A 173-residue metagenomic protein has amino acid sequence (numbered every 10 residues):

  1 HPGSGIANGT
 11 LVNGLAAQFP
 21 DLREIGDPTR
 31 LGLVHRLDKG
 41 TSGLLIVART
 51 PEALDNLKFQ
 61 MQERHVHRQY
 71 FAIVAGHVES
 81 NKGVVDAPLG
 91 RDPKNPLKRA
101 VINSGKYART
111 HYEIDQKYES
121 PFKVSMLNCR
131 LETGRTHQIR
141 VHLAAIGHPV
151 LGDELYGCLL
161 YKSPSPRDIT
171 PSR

Functional and structural regions predicted by a protein language model:
H1-S163, R167: RNA pseudouridine synthases
R173: Short functional hotspots where side chains directly engage DNA or cofactors
